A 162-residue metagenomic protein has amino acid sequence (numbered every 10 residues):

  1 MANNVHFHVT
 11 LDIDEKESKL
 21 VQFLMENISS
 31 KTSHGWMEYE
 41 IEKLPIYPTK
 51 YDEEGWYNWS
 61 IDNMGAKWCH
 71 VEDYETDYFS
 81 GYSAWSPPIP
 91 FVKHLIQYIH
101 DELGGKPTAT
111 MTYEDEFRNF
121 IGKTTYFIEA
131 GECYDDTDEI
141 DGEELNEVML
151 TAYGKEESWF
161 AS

Functional and structural regions predicted by a protein language model:
M1-T32, W36, A161: Short, extreme N-terminal segment that most often corresponds to the first beta-strand
A2, T10, S18, E38 (+3 more regions): Low-complexity, intrinsically disordered short peptide segments enriched in small/polar/basic residues
E26-G55: Surface-exposed, low-hydrophobicity interaction/linker segments
I46-S162: Charged interaction segments
